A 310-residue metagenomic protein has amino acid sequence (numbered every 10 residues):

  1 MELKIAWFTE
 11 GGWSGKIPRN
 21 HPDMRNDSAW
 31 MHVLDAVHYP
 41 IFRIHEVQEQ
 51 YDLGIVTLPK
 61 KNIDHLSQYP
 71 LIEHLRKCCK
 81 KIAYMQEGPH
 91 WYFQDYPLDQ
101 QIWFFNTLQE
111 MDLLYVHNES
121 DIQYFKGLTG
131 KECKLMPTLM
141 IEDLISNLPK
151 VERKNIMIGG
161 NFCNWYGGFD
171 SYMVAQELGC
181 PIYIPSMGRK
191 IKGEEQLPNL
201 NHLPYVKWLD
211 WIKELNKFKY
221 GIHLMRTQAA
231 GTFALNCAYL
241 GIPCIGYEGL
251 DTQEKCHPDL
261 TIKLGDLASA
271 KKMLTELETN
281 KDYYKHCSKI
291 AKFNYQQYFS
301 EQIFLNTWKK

Functional and structural regions predicted by a protein language model:
M1-L71, F125, D259-K263: N-terminal pre-catalytic "stem/leader" segment of glycosyltransferase-like enzymes
K16-N26, E142-L144, K150-Q196, H202-W208: Conserved catalytic-core segment of nucleotide-activated headgroup transferases in glycan assembly
D35-Q123: Extended catalytic core of nucleotide-activated donor transferases of GT-like folds
D112-K126, G130-S146: Donor nucleotide-sugar binding/catalytic pocket of nucleotide-sugar-dependent glycosyltransferases
I212, A234-L240, Q253: Short alpha-helical segment that forms part of, or immediately flanks, the ligand-binding pocket in carbohydrate-active
N216-A229, I242: Acidic donor-binding loop of glycosyltransferase active sites
P258-A268, T275-K281: Conserved acidic donor-binding segment of nucleotide-sugar-dependent glycosyltransferases
T279-K310: A charged, aromatic-enriched C-terminal amphipathic alpha-helix characteristic of glycosyltransferases across folds
